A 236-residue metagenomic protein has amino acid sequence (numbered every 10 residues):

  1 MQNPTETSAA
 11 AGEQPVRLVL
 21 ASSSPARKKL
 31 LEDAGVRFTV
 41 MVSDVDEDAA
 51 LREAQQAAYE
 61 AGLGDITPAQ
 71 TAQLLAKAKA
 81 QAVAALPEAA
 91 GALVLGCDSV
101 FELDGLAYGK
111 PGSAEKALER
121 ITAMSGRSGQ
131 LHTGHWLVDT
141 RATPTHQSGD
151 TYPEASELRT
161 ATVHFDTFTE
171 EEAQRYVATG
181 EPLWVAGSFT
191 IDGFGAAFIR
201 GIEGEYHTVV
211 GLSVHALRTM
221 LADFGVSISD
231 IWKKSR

Functional and structural regions predicted by a protein language model:
M1-L93, F224-R236: N-terminal polybasic phosphate/anion-binding patch
Q2-G35, R127, A142, T160-R236: GST superfamily/GST-like fold recognition
L31, A76, D98, A117 (+2 more regions): Residue-level signal for inorganic ion chemistry
A54-Y59, E102-L103, T151-R159, I202: Acidic/polar active-site rim loop that often engages polyanionic ligands
A92-L93, G129-Q130, A155: Structural motif
L95-C97, G134-W136, D192: Short beta-strand segments
S99-G129: Active-site-adjacent loop/tail segments of enzyme domains
L118-M124, G134-A161: Anionic-ligand binding region
